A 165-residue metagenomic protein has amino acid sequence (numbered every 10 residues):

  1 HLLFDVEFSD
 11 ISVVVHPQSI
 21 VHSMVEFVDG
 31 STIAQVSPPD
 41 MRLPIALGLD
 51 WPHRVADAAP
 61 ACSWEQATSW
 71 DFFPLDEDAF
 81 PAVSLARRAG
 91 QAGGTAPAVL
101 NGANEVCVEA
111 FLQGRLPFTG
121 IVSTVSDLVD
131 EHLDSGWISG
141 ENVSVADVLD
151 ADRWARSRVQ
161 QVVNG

Functional and structural regions predicted by a protein language model:
H1-G165: Catalytic, metal-anchored helix/loop core of enzyme active sites in primary metabolism
